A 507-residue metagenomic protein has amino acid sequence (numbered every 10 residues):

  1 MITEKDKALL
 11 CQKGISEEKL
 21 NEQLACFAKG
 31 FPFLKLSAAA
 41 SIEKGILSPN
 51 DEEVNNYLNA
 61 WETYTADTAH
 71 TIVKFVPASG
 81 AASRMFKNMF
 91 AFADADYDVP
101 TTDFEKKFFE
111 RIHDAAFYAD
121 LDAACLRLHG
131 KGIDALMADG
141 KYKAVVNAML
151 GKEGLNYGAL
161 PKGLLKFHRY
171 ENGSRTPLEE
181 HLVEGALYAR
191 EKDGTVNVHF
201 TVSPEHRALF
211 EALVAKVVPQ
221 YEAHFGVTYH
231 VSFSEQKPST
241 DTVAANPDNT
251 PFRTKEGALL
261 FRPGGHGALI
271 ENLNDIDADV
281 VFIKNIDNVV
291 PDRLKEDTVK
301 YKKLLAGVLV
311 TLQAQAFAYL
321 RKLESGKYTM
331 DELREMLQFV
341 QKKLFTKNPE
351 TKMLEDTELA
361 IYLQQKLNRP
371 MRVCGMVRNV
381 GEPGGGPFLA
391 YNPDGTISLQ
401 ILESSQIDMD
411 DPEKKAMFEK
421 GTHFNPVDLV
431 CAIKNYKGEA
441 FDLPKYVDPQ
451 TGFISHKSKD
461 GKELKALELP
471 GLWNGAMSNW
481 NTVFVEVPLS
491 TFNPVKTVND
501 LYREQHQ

Functional and structural regions predicted by a protein language model:
I2-I42, R190, L354, E358-N368 (+5 more regions): Long, compositionally biased intrinsically disordered regions
K7-L10, G14, S41-M85, F90-V380 (+4 more regions): Domain-scale recognition of functional cores that engage charged ligands
A135-D139, Y157, D287, K302-Q341 (+1 more regions): Conserved catalytic alpha/beta cores of large enzymes that bind or transform nucleotide phosphates and polynucleotides
V217-E222, L389, D410-E419, L467-N474: Intrinsically disordered, low-complexity boundary segments flanking structured domains
V281, Y301, Y391-P426, N435 (+1 more regions): C-terminal, active-site-flanking charged/polar segments
